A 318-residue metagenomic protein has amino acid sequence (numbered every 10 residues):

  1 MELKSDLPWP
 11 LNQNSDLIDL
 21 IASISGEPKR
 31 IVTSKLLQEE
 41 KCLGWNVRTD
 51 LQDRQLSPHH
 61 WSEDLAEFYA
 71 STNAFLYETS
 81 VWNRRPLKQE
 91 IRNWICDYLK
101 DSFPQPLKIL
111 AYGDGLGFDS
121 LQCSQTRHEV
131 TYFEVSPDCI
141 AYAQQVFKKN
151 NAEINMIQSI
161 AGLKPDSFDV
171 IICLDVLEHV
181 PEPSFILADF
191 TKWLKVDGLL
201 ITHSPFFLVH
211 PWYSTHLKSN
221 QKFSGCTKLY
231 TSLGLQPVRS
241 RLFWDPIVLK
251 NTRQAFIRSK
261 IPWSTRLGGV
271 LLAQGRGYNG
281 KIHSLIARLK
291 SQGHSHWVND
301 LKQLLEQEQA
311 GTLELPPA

Functional and structural regions predicted by a protein language model:
E2-K164, V170, T215-P317: Conserved N-terminal segment of class I S-adenosyl-L-methionine
S136-C139, V176, F206-L208: Active-site-proximal loop/turn and secondary-structure-junction residues that shape catalytic pockets, frequently
V170-E182: A short SAM/SAH-binding and catalytic strip from SAM-dependent methyltransferases
V180-F190: A short, conserved alpha-helix within the catalytic core of class I
K195, H210-Y213: Short active-site-adjacent structural elements
D197-F206: Conserved beta-strand signature within the Rossmann-like core of class I S-adenosyl-L-methionine
P205-H210, F223: Short "lid" loop at the C-terminus of a central beta-strand within the Rossmann-like core of SAM-dependent
